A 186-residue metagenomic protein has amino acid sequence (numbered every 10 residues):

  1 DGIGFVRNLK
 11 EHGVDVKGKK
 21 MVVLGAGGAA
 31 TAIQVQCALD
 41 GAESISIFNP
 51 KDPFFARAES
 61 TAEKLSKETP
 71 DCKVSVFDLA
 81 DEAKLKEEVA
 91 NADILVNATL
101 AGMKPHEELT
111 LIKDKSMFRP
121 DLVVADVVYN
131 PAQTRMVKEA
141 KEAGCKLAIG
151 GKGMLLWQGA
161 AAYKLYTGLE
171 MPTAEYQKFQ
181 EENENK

Functional and structural regions predicted by a protein language model:
D1-K19: Glycine/small-residue-rich loop that forms an oxyanion/phosphate-binding "nest" at active or ligand-binding sites
G2, G18-A38, N49: Glycine-rich adenosine-cofactor-binding loop
N8, A32-Q36, E139: Rossmann-fold NAD(P)-dependent oxidoreductase module
D15-G18, D40, F118-R119: Short, flexible coil/linker segments at domain boundaries that flank nucleotide/cofactor-interacting
G18, D121-V123, V127-K186: Adenosine-phosphate binding glycine-rich loop
K20, E43-S44, K73: Residues at the starts of beta-strands that form the adenosine-phosphate
D40-T69: NAD(P)-binding Rossmann-fold cofactor-contacting core
D71-A148: Rossmann-like adenosine-cofactor binding region
